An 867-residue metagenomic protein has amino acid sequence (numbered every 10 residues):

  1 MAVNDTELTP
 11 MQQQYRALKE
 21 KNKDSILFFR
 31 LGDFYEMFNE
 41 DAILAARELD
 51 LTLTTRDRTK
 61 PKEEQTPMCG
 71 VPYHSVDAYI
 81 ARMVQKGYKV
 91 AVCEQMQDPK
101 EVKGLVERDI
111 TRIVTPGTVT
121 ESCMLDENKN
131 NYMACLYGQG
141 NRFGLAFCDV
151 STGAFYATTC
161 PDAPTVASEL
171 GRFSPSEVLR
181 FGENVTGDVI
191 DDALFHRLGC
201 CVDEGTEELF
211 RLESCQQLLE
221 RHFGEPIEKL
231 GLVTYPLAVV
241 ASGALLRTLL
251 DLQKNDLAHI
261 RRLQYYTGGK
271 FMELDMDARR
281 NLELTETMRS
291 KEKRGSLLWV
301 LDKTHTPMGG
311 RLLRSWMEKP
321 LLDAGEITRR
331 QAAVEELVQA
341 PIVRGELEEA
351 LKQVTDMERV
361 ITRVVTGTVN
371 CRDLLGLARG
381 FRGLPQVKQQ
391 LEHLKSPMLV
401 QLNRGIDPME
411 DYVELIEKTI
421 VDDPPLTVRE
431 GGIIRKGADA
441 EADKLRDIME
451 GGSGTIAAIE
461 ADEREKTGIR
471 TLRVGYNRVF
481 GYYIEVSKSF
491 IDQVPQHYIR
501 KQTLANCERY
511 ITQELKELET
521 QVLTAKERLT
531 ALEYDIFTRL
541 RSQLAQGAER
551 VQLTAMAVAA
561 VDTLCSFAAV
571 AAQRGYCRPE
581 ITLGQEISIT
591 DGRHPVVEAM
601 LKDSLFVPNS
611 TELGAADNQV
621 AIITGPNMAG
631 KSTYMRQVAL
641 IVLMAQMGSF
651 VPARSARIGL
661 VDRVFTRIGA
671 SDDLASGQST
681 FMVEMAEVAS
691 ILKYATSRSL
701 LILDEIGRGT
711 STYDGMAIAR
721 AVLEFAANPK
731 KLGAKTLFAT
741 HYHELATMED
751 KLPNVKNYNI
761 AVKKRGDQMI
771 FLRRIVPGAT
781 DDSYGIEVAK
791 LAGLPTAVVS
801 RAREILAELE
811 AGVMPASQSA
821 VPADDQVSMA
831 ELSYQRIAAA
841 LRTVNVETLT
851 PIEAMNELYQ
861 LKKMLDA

Functional and structural regions predicted by a protein language model:
A2-E336, G345, K352, D356-V365 (+2 more regions): Charged catalytic and DNA/RNA-contacting regions of genome-maintenance and nucleic-acid-processing enzymes
N39-E40, Y235, H305-T306, W316 (+6 more regions): ATPase nucleotide-binding head domains, primarily ABC-like/P-loop NTPase cores
C93, P116-L125, D256, E392-M398 (+5 more regions): Active-site phosphate-binding and catalytic loops of NTP-dependent enzymes
L170, P175-E183, E514-G547, F650-A653 (+1 more regions): Conserved catalytic alpha/beta cores of large enzymes that bind or transform nucleotide phosphates and polynucleotides
L209-L218, M272-M276, M288, R379-A458 (+3 more regions): Amphipathic heptad-repeat alpha-helical coiled-coil/stalk segments that mediate oligomerization, filament/stalk
V364-G383, V387-Q401, T796-S833, L841 (+2 more regions): C-terminal helical "lid" subdomain and adjoining coupling/linker elements of P-loop NTPases
T366, N370, G380-G383, K436-G437 (+2 more regions): Charged, surface-exposed helical/loop "interaction arms" that form contiguous linear patches used for dimerization
N477, R842-A867: Terminal-proximal interaction/regulatory segments of ATP-powered molecular machines
